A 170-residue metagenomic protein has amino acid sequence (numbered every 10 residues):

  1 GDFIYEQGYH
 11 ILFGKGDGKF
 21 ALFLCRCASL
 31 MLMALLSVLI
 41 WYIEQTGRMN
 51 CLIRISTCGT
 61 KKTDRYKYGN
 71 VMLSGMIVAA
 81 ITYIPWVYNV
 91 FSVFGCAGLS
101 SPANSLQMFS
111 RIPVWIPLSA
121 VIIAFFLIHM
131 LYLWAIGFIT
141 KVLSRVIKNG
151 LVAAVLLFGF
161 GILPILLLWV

Functional and structural regions predicted by a protein language model:
D2-E44, R65-N149: Secretory targeting signals
E44-C51: Hydrophobic transmembrane alpha-helix segments characteristic of membrane transport and insertion machinery
C51, N70, G161: Active-site micro-motifs of SAM-dependent methyltransferase domains
L52-I53, L143: Broad structural signal for hydrophobic residues in well-ordered alpha-helices, predominantly aliphatic
R54-T60: Short helix-to-coil transition segments within interhelical loops that connect adjacent transmembrane helices
T60, N149-G150: Membrane-helix interface/capping residues of multi-pass secondary transporters
G150-P164: Central hydrophobic cores of alpha-helical transmembrane segments in multi-pass integral membrane proteins
